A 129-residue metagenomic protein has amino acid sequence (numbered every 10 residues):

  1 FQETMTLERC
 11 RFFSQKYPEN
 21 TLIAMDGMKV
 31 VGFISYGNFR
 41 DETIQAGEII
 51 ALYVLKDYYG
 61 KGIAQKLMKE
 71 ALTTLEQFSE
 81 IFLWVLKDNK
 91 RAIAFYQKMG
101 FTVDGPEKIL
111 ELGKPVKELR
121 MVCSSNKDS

Functional and structural regions predicted by a protein language model:
F1-D57, M68-T74, N126: Acetyl-CoA-dependent GNAT
E3, K61, K114: Flexible, glycine- and charge-enriched loops at secondary-structure boundaries
E19, G100-F101: Short glycine-aromatic motifs
A46, E80-I93, Q97-M99, G105-S129: C-terminal "cap" of GNAT-fold acetyltransferases
A51-K69, L86-A94, K98-M99: Conserved glycine-rich acetyl-CoA-binding loop
K61, Q77-S79: Short coil/turn segments at alpha/beta junctions that flank glycine-rich nucleotide-binding fingerprints
L72, S79-E80: Short, contiguous strand/loop micro-motifs
